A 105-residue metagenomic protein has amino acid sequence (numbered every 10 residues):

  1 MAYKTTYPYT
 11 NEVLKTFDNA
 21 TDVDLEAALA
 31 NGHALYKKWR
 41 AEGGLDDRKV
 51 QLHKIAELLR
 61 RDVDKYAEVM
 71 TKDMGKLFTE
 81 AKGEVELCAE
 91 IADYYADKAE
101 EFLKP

Functional and structural regions predicted by a protein language model:
M1-P105: N-terminal Rossmann-like NAD(P)+-binding subdomain of aldehyde/semialdehyde dehydrogenases
